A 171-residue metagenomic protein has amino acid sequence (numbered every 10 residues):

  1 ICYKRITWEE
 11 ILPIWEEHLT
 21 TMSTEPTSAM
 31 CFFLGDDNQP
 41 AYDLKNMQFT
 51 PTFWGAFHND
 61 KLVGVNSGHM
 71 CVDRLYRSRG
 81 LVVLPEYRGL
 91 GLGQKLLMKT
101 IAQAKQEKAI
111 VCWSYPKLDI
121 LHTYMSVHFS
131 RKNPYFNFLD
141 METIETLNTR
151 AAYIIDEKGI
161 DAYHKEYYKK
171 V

Functional and structural regions predicted by a protein language model:
I1-E10, G159, Y168-V171: Conserved N-terminal entry element of GNAT/NAT acetyltransferase domains
R5, L62, R131-K132, K170: Residue-level detector of beta-propeller blades
R5-A41: Conserved GNAT-fold acetyl-CoA-binding loop/helix
P26-V82: A conserved beta-strand-loop-helix scaffold within acyl/acetyltransferase catalytic domains
V83, G89-A102: Conserved acetyl-CoA-binding loop-helix of GNAT-fold acetyltransferases
A104-K117: Conserved GNAT acetyl-CoA-binding A-motif
K117-T143: Conserved active-site alpha-helix within GNAT-family acetyltransferase domains
N137-V171: C-terminal "cap" of GNAT-fold acetyltransferases
